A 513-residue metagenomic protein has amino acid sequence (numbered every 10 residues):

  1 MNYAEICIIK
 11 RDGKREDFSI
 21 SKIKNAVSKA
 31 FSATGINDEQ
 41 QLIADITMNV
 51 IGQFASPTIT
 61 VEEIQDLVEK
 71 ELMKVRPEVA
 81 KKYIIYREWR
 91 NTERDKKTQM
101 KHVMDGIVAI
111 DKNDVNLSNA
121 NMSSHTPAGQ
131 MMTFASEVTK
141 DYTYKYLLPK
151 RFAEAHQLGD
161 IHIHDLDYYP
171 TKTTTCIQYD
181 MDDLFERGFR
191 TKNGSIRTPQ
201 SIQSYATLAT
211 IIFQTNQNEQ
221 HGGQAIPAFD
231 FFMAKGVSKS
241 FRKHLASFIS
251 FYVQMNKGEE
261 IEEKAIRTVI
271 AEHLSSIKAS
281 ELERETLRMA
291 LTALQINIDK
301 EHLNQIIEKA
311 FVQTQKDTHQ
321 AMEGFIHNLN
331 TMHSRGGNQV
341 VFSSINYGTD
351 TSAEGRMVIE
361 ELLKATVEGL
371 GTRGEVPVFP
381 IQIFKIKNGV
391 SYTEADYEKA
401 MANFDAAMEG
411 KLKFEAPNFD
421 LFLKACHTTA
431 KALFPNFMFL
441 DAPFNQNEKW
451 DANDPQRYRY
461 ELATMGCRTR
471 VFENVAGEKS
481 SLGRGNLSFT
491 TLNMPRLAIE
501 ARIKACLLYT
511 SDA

Functional and structural regions predicted by a protein language model:
M1-K101: Charged, amphipathic alpha-helical regulatory modules used for macromolecular assembly or allosteric control
E93, Q99-S511: Conserved catalytic cores of very large enzyme subunits
